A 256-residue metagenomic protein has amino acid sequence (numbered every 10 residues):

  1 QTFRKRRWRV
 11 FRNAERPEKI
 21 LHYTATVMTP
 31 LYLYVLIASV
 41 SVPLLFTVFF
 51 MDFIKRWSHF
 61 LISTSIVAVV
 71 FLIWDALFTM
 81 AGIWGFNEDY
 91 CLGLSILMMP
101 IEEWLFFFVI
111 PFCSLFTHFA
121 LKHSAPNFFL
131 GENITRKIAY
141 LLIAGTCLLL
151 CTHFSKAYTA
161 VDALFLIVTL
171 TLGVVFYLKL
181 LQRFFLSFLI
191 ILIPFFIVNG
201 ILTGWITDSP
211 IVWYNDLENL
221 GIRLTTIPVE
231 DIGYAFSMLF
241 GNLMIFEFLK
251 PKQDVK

Functional and structural regions predicted by a protein language model:
A25-S39: Hydrophobic transmembrane alpha-helical segments in integral membrane proteins
L36-L44, W104-F119, I167-L172, E230-F246: Hydrophobic cores of alpha-helical transmembrane segments in multi-pass inner/ER membrane proteins, independent
L45-S58, T152-S155: Short, hydrophobic transmembrane alpha-helix segments
I66-I83: A generic, lipid-embedded transmembrane alpha helix
C91-L105, E218-G233: Short aromatic-rich membrane-water interface segments that cap or initiate transmembrane helices in multi-pass membrane
H123-N127, E247-K256: Membrane-interface capping segments at transmembrane-helix boundaries
F165-F176, F195: Alpha-helical transmembrane segments and their membrane-interface exit regions
